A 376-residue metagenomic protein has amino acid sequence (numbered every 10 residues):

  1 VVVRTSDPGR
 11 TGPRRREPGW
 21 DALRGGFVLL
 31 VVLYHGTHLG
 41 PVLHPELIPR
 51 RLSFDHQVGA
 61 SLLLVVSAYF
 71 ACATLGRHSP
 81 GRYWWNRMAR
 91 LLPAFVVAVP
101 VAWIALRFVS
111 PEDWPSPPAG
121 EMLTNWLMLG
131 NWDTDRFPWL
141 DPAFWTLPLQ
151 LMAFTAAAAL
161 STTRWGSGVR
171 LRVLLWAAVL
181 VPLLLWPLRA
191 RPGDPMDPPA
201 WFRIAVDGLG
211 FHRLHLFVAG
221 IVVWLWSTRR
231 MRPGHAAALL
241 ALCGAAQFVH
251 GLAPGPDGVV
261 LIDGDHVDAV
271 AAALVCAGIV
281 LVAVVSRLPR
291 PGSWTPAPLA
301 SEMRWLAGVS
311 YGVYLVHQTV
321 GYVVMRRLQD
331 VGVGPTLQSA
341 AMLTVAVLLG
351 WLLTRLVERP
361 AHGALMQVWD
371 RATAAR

Functional and structural regions predicted by a protein language model:
V2-G19, G26-S53, C72-R77, G81-R82 (+5 more regions): Alpha-helical transmembrane segments in multi-pass integral membrane proteins
P18-D21, V32, V58, R87 (+5 more regions): Hydrophobic transmembrane-helix microenvironments that flank and shape a buried ionizable site
W20, R82-Y83, L91, T146 (+2 more regions): Alpha-helical transmembrane segments and their helix-entry boundary regions
D21-V28, A60-S61, S67, P93-V96 (+2 more regions): Residues within membrane-spanning alpha-helices of integral membrane proteins, especially the hydrophobic core/packing
L39, P45, R51-V58, V66 (+5 more regions): Membrane-interface helix-loop-helix regions
H56-A89, A94-D113, V320, M325 (+1 more regions): Juxtamembrane transmembrane-helix termini
A153, M342-T354: Alpha-helical transmembrane segments of multi-pass membrane transporters/translocases
R172-A178: Short hydrophobic alpha-helices at membrane interfaces in multi-pass membrane enzymes
